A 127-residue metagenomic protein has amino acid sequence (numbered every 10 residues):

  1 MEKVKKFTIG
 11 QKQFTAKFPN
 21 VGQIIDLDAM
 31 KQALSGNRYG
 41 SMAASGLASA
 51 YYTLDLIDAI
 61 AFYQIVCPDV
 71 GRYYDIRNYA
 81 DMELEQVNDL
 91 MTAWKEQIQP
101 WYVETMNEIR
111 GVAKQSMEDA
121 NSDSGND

Functional and structural regions predicted by a protein language model:
E2, V21-D127: Short, surface-exposed, charged amphipathic helix/loop patches that serve as local interaction elements
K3-Q11: Short acidic-hydrophobic surface loop/beta-edge motif
F14-A16: Short, isolated positions in well-ordered beta-strands
